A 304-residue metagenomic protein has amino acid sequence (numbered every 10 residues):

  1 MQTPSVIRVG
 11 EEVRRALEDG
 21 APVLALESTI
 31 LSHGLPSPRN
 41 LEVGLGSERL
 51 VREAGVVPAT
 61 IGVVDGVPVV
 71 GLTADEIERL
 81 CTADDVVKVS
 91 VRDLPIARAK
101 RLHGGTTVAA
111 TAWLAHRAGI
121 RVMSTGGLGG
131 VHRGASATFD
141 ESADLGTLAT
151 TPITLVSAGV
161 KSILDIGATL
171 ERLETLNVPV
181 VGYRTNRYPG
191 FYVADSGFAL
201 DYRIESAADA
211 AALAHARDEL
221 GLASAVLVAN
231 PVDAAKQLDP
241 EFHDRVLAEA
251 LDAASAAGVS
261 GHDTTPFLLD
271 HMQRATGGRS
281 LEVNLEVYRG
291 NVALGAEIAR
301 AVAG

Functional and structural regions predicted by a protein language model:
M1-A54: N-terminal glycine-/serine-/threonine-rich phosphate-binding loop
R14-E18, V23-L24, W113-R117, V122-S124 (+5 more regions): Solvent-exposed alpha-helices and their adjacent loops that cap or buttress functional pockets in soluble metabolic
L24-L26, P58-V63, G104, V122-G127 (+4 more regions): General beta-strand structural signal in soluble alpha/beta enzymes
S28, H33, L41-I96, E219-A235: Glycine-rich nucleotide/cofactor/substrate-binding loop typically near the N-terminus or early in the first domain
P38-V43, E76-C81, G129-A149, R172: A glycine- and small-aliphatic-rich helix-loop capping segment at beta-alpha/alpha-beta transitions that lines
G105-V108, S136-A149, I153-E174, S206-A212: Active-site glycine-rich loop that binds ribose-phosphate moieties when present
V193-E219: Anionic-ligand binding region
R217, L222-V287: A C-terminal functional module that forms or caps the active site or interfaces directly with catalytic machinery
